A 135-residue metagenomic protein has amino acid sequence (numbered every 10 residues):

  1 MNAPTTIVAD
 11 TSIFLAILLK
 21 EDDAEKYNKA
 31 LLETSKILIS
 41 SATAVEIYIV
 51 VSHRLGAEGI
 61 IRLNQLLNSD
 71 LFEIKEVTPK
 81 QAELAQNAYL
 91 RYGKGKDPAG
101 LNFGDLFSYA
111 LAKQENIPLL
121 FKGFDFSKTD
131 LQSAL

Functional and structural regions predicted by a protein language model:
M1-I39, S52-Q65: Short, well-structured N-terminal submotif of metal-dependent ribonuclease cores
N2, E73-P118: Active-site neighborhoods of divalent-metal-dependent phosphate/nucleic-acid chemistry enzymes
T6, L106-L135: Acidic, metal-binding active-site segment of PIN/NYN-like and related structure-specific nucleases
D10, I39-S40, L101-N102, G123: Histidine- and aromatic-rich ligand-binding microenvironments
F14-L15, A44, F126: A generic structural signal for short hydrophobic patches within well-formed alpha-helices
A24, A44, I60, A82-A85: A general structural signal for well-ordered alpha-helical segments in protein cores
L31, N68, K113: Anion (oxyanion) recognition and catalysis
